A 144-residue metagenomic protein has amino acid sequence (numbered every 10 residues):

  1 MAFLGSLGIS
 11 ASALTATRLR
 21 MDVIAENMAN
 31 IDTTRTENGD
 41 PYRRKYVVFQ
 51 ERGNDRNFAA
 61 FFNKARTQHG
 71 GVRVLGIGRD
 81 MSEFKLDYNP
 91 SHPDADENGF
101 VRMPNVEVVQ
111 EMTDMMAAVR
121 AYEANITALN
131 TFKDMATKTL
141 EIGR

Functional and structural regions predicted by a protein language model:
M1-R144: Amphipathic alpha-helical polymerization modules
